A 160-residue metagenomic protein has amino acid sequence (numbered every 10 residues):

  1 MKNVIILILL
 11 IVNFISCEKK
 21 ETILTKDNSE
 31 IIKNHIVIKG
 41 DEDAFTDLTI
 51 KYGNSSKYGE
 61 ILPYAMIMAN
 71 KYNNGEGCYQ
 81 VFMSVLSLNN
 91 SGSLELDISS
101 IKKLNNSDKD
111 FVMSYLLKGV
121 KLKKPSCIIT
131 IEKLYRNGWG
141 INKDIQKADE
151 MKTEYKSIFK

Functional and structural regions predicted by a protein language model:
V4-N13: Sec-dependent N-terminal signal peptides
E18-K20: Bacterial signal peptide processing site
T22-S29, S55-P63, G92, N105-S114 (+1 more regions): Structural signature of tandem alpha-helical TPR/SEL1-like repeats, specifically the intra-repeat loop/turn
I23-L24, I31-K39: TPR-adjacent "capping" and linker segments in tetratricopeptide-repeat scaffold/adaptor proteins
I36-L48, Y52, K71-E76, V81 (+4 more regions): Short helix-capping/linker turns of helical repeat alpha-solenoids
T49-G59, F82-L94, L104, E132-N142: Short coil/turn linking the two alpha-helices of tandem helical-hairpin repeats
N70-K71, S100, L104-P125, R136 (+1 more regions): TPR/TPR-like (Sel1-like) alpha-helical repeat modules
